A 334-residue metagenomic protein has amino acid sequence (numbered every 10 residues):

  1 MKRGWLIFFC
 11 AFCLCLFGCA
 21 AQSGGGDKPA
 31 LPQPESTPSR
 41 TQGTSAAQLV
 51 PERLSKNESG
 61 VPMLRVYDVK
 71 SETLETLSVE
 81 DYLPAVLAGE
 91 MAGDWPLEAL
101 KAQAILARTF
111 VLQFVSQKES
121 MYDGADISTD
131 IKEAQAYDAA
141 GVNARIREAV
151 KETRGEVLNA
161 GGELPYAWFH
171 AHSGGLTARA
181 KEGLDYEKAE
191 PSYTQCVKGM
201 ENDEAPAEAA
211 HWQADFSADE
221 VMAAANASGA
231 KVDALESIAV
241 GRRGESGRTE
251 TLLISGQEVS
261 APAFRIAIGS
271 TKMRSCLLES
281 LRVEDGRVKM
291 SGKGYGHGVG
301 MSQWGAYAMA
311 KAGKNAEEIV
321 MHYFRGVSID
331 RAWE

Functional and structural regions predicted by a protein language model:
M1-E334: Conserved, single-site charged/polar hotspot
